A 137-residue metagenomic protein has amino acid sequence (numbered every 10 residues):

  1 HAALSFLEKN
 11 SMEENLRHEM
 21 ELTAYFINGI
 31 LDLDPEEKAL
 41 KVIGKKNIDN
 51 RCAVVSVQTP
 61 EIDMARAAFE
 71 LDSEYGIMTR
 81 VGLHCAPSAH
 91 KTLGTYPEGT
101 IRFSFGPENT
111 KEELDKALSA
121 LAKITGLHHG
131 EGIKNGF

Functional and structural regions predicted by a protein language model:
H1-F137: Pyridoxal 5′-phosphate
